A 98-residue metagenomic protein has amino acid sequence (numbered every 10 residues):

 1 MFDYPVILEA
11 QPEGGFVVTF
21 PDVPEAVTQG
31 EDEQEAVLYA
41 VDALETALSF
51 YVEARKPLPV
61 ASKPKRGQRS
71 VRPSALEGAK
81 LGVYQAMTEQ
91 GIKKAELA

Functional and structural regions predicted by a protein language model:
M1-L48, V52-E53: DNA-contacting interfaces and partner/effector-binding or oligomerization modules in DNA-centric proteins
M1-Y4, Y39-A98: Short, charged, surface-exposed hinge/linker loops at domain edges that act as mobile lids or interdomain connectors
